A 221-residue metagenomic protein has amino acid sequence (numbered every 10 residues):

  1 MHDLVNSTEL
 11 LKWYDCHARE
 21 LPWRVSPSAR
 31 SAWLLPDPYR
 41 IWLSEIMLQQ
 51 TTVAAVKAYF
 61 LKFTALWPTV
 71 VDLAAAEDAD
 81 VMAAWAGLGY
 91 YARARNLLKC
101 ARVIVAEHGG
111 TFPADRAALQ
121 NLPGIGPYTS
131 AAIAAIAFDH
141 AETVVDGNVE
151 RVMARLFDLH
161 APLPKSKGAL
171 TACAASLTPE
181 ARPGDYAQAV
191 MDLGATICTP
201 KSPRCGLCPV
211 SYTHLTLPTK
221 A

Functional and structural regions predicted by a protein language model:
H2-E9, W13-V210, L215: Catalytic cores of DNA base-excision repair glycosylases
T216-A221: A short, hydrophobic C-terminal helix/tail in secreted or cell-surface proteins
